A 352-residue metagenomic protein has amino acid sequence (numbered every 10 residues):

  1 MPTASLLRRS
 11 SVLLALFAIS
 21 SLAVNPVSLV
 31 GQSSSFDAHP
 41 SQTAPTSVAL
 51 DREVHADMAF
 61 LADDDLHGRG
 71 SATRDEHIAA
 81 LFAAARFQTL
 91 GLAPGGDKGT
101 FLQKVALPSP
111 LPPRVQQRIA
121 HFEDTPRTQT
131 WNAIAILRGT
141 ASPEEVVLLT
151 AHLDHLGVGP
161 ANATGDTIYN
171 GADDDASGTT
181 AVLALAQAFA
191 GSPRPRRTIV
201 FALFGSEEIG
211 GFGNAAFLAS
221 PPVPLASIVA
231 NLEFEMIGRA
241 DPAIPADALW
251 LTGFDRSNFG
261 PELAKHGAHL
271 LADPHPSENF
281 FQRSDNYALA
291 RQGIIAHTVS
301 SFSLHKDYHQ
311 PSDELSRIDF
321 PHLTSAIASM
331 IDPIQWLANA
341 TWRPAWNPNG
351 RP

Functional and structural regions predicted by a protein language model:
S11-N25: Bacterial N-terminal signal peptides
L29-P94, L137-R138, P143, N347: N-terminal hydrophobic or amphipathic helices/low-complexity stretches enriched in small/hydrophobic/Pro/Gly
P40-V48, D64-R74, I119-D124, A163-D175 (+6 more regions): Second-shell loop/turn segments in exported
L61, F87, E123-A161: Acidic/His- and Gly-rich active-site-bordering loop/insert found across diverse amide/peptide-bond hydrolases
R69-L137: A non-catalytic alpha/beta surface segment that caps or lines the substrate-entry region of metallo-dependent hydrolase
A133-A135, L149-G210, M330: Alpha-helical metal-binding/catalytic segments enriched in His/Glu/Asp
S142, R194, F204-T298, F302-D307 (+1 more regions): Metal-dependent peptidase/peptidase-like ectodomains
G191, K306-P352: His/Asp/Glu-rich mid-to-C-terminal helical/loop segments that flank catalytic regions of hydrolases
